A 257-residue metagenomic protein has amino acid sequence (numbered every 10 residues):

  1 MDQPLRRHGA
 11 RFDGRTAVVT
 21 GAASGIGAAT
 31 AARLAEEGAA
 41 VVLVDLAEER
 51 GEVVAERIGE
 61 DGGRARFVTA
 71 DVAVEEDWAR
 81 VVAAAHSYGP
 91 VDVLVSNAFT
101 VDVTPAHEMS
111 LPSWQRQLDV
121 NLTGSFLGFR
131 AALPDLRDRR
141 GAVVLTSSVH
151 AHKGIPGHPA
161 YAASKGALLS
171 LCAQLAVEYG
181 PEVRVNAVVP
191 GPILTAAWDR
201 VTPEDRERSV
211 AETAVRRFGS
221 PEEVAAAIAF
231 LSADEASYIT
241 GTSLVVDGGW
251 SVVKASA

Functional and structural regions predicted by a protein language model:
D2-H8, K153, A229, T240-A257: Short C-terminal tail/terminal secondary-structure segment of NAD(P)H-dependent dehydrogenase/reductase domains
Q3, A187-V188, R208-I239, V246-G248: C-terminal helical subdomain
P105-A106, S110-L118, W198, S209: Substrate-binding pocket helix/loop in short-chain dehydrogenase/reductase
H107, K153-P159, R216, D234: Active-site loop immediately N-terminal to the catalytic Tyr-X3-Lys motif of short-chain dehydrogenase/reductase
F129, S164, C172: Active-site helix of classical SDR
P134, A176-P181, S237: Alpha-helical segment proximal to the catalytic Tyr-Lys
S148: Residue(s) in the substrate-gating loop at a strand-loop-helix junction that position the organic substrate next
